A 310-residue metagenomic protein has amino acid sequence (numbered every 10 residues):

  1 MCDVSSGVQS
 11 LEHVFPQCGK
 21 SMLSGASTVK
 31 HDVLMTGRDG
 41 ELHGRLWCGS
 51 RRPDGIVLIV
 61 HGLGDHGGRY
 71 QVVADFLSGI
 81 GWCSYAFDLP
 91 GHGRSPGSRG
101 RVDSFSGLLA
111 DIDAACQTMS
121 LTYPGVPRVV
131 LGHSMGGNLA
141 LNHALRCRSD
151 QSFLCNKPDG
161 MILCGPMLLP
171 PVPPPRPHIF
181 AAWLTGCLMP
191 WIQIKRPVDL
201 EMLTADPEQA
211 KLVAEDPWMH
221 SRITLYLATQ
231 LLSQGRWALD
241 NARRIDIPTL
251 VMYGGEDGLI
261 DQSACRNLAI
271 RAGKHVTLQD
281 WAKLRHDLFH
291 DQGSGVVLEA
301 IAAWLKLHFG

Functional and structural regions predicted by a protein language model:
M1-T36, G40-G49: An N-terminal hydrophobic leader/cap segment in hydrolases
G64-G67, G93-Y123: Catalytic nucleophile-loop/oxyanion-hole region of alpha/beta-hydrolase and closely related hydrolase-like folds
A74-S98: Conserved alpha/beta-hydrolase
Y123-S134: Alpha/beta-hydrolase fold nucleophile elbow
M135-T224: Alpha/beta-hydrolase-fold enzymes
I245, V251-Y253, D257: Short beta-strand/loop motif that positions the catalytic acidic residue of the alpha/beta-hydrolase fold
I247, D261-I270: Short alpha-helix in the alpha/beta-hydrolase fold that links the catalytic acid
H275-T277, A282-G310: Catalytic active-site module of serine/aspartate enzymes centered on a nucleophile-bearing elbow/loop
